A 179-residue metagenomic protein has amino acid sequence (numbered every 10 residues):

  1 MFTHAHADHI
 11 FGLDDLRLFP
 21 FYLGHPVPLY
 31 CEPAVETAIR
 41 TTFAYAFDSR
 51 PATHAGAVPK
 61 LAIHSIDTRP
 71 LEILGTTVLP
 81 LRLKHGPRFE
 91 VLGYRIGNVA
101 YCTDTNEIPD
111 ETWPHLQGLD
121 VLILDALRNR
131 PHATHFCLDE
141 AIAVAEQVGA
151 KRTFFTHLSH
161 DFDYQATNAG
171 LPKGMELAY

Functional and structural regions predicted by a protein language model:
M1-C102, E111, N168-Y179: Binuclear metal-dependent hydrolase catalytic cores
E107-Y179: Cap/insert and terminal regions of metallo-dependent hydrolase folds
